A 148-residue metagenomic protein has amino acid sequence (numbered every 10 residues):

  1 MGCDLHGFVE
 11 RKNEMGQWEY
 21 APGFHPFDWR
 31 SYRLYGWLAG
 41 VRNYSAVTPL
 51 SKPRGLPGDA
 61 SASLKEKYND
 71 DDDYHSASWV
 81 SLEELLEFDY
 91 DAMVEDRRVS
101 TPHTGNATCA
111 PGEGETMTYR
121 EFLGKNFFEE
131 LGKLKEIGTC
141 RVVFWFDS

Functional and structural regions predicted by a protein language model:
M1-G138, D147-S148: Acidic (Asp/Glu-rich) sequence patches and key acidic residues that form negatively charged surfaces used
R141-V143: Conserved GNAT acetyl-CoA-binding A-motif
